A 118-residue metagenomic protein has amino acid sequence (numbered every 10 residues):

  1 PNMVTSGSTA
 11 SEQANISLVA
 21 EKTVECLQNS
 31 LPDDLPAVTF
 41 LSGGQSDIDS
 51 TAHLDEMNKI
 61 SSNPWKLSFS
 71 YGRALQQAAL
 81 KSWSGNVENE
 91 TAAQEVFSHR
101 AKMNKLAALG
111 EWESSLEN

Functional and structural regions predicted by a protein language model:
P1-N118: Active-site capping/gating regions of soluble enzymes
